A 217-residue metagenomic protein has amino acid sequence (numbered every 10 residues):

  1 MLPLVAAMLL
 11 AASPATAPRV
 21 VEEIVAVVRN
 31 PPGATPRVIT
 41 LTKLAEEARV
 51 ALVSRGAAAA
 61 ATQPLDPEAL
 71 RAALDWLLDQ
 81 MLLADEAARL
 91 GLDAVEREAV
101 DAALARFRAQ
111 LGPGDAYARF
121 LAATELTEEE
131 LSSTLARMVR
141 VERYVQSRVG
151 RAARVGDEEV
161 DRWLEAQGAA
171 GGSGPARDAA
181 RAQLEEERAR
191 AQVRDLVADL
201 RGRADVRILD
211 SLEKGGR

Functional and structural regions predicted by a protein language model:
M1-A11: Bacterial N-terminal signal peptides
S13-L135, R154-E159, P175, L184 (+1 more regions): N-terminal targeting/tethering segments
R19, E23, V28, A118 (+1 more regions): A C-terminal, polar beta->alpha supersecondary segment
R140-V141: Small-residue hinge/turn detector
Y144: A contiguous pocket-lining binding segment that forms or flanks enzyme active sites
